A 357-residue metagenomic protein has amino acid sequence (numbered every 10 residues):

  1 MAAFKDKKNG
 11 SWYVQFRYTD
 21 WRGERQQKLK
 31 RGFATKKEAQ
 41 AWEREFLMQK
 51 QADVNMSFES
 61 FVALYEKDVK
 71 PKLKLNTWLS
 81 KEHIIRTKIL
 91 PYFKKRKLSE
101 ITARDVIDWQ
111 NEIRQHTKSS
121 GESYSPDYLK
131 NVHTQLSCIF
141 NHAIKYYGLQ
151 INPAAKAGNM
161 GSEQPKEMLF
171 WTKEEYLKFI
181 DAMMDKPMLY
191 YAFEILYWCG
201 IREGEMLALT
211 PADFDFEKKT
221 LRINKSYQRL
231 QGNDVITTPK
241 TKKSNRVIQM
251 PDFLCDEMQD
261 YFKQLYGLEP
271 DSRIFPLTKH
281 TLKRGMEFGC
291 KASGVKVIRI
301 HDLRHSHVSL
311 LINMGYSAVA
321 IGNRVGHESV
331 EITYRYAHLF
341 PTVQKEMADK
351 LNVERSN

Functional and structural regions predicted by a protein language model:
K7-D108, Q264, L268-P270: N-terminal DNA-binding module of tyrosine recombinases/phage integrases
Y13-Q15, N159, A208-D260: Conserved tyrosine-mediated DNA breakage-rejoining catalytic core shared by Y-recombinases
K67-Q150, K156, P165, P187 (+2 more regions): N-terminal core-binding DNA-recognition domain of tyrosine site-specific recombinases/integrases
H83, K173-L177, S226-R229, P251-K296: Active-site/catalytic core of tyrosine-dependent DNA strand-transfer enzymes
E122-P126, K130-V132, K145, L149-L209 (+4 more regions): Basic, Lys/Arg- and aromatic-enriched nucleic-acid-binding interface segment
D127, K145, E194, W198 (+6 more regions): C-terminal catalytic core of tyrosine-transesterase DNA break-rejoin enzymes
F170, Y227, C255, H280 (+1 more regions): Catalytic-site neighborhood detector that most strongly recognizes the C-terminal catalytic loop/helix of tyrosine
K178-A182, G232-T238, H338-N357: DNA/chromatin major-groove-contacting recognition/catalytic segments
